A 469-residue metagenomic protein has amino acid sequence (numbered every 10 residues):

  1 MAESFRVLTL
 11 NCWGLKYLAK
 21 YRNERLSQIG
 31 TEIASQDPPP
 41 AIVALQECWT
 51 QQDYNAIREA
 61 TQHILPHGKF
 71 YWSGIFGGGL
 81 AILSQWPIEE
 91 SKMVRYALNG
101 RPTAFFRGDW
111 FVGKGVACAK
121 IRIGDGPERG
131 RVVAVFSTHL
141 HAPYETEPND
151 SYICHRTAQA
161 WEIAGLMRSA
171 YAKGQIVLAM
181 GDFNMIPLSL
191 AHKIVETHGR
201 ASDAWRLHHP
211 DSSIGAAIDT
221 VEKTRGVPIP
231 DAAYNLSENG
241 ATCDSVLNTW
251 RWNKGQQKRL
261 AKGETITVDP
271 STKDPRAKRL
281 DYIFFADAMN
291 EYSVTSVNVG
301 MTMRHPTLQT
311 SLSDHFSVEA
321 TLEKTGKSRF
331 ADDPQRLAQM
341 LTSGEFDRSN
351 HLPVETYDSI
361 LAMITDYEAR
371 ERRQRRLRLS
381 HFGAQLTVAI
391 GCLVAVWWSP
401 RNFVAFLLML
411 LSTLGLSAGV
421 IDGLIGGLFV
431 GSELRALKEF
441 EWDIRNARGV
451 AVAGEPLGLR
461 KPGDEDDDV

Functional and structural regions predicted by a protein language model:
M1-E59, T325-V469: N-terminal, active-site-proximal structural segment of metallo-dependent hydrolase catalytic domains
M1-T31, S35-Q36, A60-T61, G124-R129 (+8 more regions): Cytosol/nucleoplasm-facing, intrinsically disordered, low-complexity tails of endomembrane-system membrane proteins
A2-S4, C12, Y21-R22, A34 (+1 more regions): Structured beta-strand-rich core segments of catalytic domains in phosphoester-bond hydrolases
R6-W13, R25-I57, L83, C118-I121 (+6 more regions): Active-site beta-strand/loop signature of hydrolases that rely on acidic residues for catalysis
T9-Y21, L140, P148-R156: Glycine-rich phosphate-binding "P-loop"
Q28, D231-I266, T272, D287 (+3 more regions): Extended, low-complexity, polar regulatory segments
F76-S91, K120-G124, P230-D231, P275-E291 (+1 more regions): Conserved beta strand-loop-helix elements of the APE1-like EEP
N149-A288, F330-Q335, N402-G419, G426-L434: Metal-dependent phosphoesterases centered on the DNase I-like endonuclease/exonuclease/phosphatase
